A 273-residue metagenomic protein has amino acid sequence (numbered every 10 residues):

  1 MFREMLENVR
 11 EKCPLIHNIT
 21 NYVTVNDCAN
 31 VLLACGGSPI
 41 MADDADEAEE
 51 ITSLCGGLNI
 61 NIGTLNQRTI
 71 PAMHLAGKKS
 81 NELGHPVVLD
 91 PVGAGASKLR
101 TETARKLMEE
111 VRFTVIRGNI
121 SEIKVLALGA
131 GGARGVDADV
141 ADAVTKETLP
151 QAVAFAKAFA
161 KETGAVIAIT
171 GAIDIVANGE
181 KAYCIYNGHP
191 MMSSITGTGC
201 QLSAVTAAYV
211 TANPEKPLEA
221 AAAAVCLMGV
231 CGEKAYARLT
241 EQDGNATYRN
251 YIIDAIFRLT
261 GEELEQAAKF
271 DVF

Functional and structural regions predicted by a protein language model:
M1-M41: Glycine-rich phosphate/adenosyl-contacting loop at the front of the ribokinase-like
V31-G84, L89: Active-site cofactor/substrate anionic-group-binding motifs, chiefly glycine- and Lys/Arg-rich phosphate-binding loops
T69-G118: Glycine/small-residue-rich loop that forms an oxyanion/phosphate-binding "nest" at active or ligand-binding sites
R100-A182: Conserved phosphate/ATP/ADP-binding segment of small-molecule kinases
V125, I195-C226: Short, small-residue alpha-helix embedded
F155-A156, A160, P217-C231, I252-I253: Short, well-structured alpha-helical segments that form the helix of a local strand-helix-strand
I185-T196: Short pre-catalytic strand/loop immediately N-terminal to key active-site residues, enriched for Gly-Thr
V230-F273: Charged C-terminal helix
